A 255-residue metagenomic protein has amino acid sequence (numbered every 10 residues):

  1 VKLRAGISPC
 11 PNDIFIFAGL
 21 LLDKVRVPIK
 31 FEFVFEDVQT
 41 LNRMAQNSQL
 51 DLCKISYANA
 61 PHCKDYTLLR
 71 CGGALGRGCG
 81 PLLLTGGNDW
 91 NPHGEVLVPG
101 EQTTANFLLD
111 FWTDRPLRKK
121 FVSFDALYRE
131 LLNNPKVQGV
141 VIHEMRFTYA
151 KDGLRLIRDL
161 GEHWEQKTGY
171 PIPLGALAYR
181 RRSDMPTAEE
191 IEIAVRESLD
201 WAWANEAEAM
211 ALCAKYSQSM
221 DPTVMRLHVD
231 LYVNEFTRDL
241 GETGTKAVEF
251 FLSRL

Functional and structural regions predicted by a protein language model:
K2-L22, C79-Q138, H143-E144, K246-F250: Bilobed "Venus flytrap"/periplasmic-binding protein-like clamshell domains and structurally analogous long
L3-R4, D65-G73, E95: A structural signal for short loop-to-beta-strand junctions that line the ligand-binding cleft of periplasmic/secreted
N12, D37-Q39, S48-P61, S123 (+1 more regions): Beta->alpha turn/N-cap motifs
R26-T40: A short beta-strand-loop structural module common to alpha/beta enzyme folds
L68-D89, Q166-R182: Hydrophobic/proline-rich hinge and linker segments of small-molecule sensing/allosteric domains, predominantly
F124-A214: Pocket-lining segment of extracytoplasmic ligand-binding domains
D184-S253: Secondary-structure end/capping motifs
